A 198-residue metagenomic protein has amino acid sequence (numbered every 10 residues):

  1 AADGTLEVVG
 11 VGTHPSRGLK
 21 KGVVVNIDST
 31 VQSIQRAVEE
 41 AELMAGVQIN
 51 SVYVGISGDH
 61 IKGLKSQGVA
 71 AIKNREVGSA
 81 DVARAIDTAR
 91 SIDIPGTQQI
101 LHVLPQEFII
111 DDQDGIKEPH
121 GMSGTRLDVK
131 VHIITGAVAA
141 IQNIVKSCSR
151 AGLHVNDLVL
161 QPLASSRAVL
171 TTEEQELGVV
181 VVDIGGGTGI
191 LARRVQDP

Functional and structural regions predicted by a protein language model:
A1-V182: Nucleotide/phosphate-binding catalytic cleft detector across ATP-hydrolyzing and phosphate-transferring enzymes
L177-P198: Glycine-rich phosphate-binding loop of actin/hexokinase-like ATP-binding domains
